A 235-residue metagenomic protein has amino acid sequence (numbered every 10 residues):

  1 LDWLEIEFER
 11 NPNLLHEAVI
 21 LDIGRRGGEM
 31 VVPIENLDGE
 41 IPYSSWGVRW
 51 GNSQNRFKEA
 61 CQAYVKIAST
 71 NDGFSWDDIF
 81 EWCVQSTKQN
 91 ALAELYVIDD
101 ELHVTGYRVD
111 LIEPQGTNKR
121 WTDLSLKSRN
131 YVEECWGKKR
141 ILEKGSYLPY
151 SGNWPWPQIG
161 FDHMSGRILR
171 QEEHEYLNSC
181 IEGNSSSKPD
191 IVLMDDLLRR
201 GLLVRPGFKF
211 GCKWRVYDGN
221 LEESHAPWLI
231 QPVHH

Functional and structural regions predicted by a protein language model:
L1-H235: Long Lys/Arg-rich low-complexity intrinsically disordered regions in nucleic-acid-associated proteins
